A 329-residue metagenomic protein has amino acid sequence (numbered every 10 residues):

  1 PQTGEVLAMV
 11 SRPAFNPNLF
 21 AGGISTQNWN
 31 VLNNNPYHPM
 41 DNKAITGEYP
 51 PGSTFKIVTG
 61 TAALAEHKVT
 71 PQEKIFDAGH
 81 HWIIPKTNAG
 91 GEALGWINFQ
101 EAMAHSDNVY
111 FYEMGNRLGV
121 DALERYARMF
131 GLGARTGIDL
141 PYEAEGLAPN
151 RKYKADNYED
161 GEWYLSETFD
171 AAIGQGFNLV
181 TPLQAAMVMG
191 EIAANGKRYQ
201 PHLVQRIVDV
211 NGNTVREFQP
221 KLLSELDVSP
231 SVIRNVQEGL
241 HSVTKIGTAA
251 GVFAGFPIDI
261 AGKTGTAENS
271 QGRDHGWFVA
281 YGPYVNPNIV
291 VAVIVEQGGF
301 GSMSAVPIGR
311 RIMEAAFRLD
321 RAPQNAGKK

Functional and structural regions predicted by a protein language model:
P1-S53, V58-Q297, G301, K328-K329: Beta-lactam-recognizing serine transpeptidase/beta-lactamase-like catalytic domain environment
I192, M303-R311: Non-catalytic, well-ordered alpha-helical segments in soluble enzyme domains
T214-K221, I308-K329: Short, gly/Ser/Thr-rich active-site loops of penicillin-recognizing serine hydrolases
